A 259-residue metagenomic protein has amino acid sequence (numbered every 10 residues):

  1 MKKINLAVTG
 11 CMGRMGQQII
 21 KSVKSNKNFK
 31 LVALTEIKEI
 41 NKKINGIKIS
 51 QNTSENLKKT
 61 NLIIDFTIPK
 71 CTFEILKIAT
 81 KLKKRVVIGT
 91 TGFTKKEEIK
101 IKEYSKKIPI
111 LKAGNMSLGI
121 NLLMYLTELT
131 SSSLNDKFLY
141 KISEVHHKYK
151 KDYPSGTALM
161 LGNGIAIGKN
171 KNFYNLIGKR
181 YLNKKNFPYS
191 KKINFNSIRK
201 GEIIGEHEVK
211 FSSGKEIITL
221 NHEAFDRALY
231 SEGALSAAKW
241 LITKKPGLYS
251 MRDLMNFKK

Functional and structural regions predicted by a protein language model:
K2-L6: Extreme N-terminal starter segment of soluble prokaryotic enzymes
A7-S54, D136-K259: C-terminal substrate-binding/catalytic lobe of Rossmann-fold NAD(P)-dependent oxidoreductases
L31, I49, V86-V87, I110: Hydrophobic beta-strand scaffold residues
T60: An anion/phosphate-binding loop that grips the pyrophosphate of nucleotide cofactors and donors
I63-I64: N-terminal Rossmann-like NAD(P) cofactor-binding module of classical short-chain dehydrogenase/reductase
T67-I68, R199: Short glycine-/small-residue-rich Rossmann-like dinucleotide-binding loops
K70-L82, G89-I110, N121-T130: Rossmann-fold NAD(P)-binding glycine/threonine-rich loop
Y104-K150: Hydrophobic, well-structured mid-protein blocks that either form specific transmembrane helices
